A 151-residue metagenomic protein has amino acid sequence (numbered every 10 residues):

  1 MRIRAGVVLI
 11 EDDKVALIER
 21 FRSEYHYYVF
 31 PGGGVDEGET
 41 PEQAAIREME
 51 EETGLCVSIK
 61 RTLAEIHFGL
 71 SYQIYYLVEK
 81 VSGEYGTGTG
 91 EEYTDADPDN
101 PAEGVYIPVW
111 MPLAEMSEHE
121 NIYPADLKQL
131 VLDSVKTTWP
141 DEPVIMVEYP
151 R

Functional and structural regions predicted by a protein language model:
M1-V15, E37: Conserved N-terminal beta-strand and adjoining loop/helix that marks the start of the Nudix/MutT-like hydrolase domain
L9-I10, L17, V78, W110: Conserved hydrophobic "DFG−1" position in protein kinase catalytic cores
R20: Short loop/turn segments immediately following the C-termini of beta-strands
S23-H26, L70: A conserved beta-turn-beta hairpin within the catalytic core of GNAT-like acetyltransferases that forms part
V29-F30: A short gly/proline-enriched turn/hairpin at secondary-structure junctions
V35-S58, H67-Y123, Y149-R151: Unchanged
I122-R151: Charged phosphate-binding loop/patch that engages nucleotide di/tri-phosphates or the phosphate backbone of nucleic
